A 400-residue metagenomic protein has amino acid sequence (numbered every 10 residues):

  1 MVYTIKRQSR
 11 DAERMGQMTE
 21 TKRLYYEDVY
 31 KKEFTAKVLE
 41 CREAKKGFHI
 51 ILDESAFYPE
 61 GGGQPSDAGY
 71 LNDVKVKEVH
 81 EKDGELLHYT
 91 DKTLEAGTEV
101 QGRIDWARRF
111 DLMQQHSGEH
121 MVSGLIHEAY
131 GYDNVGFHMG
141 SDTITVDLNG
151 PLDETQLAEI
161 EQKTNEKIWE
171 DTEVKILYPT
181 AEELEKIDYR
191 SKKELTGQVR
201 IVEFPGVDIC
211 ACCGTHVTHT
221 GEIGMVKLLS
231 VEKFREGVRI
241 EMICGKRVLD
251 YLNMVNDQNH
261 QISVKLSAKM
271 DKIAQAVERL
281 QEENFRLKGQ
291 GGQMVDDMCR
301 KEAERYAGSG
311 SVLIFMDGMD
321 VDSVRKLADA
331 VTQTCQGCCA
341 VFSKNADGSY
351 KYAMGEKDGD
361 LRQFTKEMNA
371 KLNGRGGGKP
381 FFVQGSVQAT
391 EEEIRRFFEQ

Functional and structural regions predicted by a protein language model:
V2-Q400: A glycine- and charged-residue-rich anion-binding loop/surface
